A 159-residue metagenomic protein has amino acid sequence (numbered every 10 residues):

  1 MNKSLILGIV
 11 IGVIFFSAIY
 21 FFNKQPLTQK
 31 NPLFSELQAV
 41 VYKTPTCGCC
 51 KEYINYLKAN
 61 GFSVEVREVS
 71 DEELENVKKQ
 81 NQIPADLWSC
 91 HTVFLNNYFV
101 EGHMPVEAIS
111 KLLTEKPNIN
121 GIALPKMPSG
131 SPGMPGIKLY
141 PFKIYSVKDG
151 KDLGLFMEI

Functional and structural regions predicted by a protein language model:
M1-S4: Positively charged n-region of N-terminal signal peptides that target proteins for export
L7-Y20: Hydrophobic membrane-insertion alpha-helices, especially the h-region of bacterial N-terminal signal peptides
A18-Q29: Hydrophobic single-pass membrane-insertion segments
P32-N60: Local sequence-structure signature of Cys/Sec-based thiol-disulfide redox active-site neighborhoods
Q38-V40, S63-V64, N96-F99: Short active-site oxyanion
T46, Y53, S70-E73, P105-I109: Stable alpha-helical elements in mature extracytoplasmic
I54-L74: Conserved helix-turn-beta segment immediately C-terminal to the redox Cys motif in thioredoxin-like folds
K79-I159: Thiol/selenol-based redox catalytic cores and closely related redox-interacting motifs
